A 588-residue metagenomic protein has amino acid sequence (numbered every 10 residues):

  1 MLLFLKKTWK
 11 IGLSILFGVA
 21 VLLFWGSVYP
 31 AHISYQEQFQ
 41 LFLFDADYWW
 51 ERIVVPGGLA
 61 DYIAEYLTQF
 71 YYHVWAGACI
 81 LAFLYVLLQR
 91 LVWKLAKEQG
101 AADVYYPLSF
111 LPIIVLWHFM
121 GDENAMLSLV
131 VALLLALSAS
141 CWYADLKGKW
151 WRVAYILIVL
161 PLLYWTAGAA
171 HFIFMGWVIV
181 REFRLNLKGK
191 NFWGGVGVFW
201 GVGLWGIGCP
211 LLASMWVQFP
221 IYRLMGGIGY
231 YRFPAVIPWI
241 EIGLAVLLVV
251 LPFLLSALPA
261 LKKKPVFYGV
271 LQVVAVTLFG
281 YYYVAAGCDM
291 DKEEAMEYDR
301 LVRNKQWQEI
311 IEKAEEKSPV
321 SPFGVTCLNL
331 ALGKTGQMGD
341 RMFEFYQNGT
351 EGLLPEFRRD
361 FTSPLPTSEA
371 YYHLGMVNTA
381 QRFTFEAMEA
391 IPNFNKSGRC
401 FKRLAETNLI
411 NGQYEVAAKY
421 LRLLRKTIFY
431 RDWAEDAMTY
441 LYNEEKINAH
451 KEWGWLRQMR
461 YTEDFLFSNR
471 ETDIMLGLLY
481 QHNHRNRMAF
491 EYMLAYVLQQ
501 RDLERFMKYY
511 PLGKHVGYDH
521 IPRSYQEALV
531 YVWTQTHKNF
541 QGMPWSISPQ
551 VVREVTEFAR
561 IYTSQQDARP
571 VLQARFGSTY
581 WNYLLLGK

Functional and structural regions predicted by a protein language model:
M1-F17, G100-Y105: N-terminal membrane topogenic signal
K10-S34, L204-P210, L278-Y281: Transmembrane signal-anchor helices characteristic of membrane glycosylation enzymes that use polyprenol
L23-L84: Membrane-interface coil-to-helix junctions
Y35-Q38, I53-G57, L81, A102-W151 (+4 more regions): Membrane-interface micro-motifs in multi-pass membrane enzymes
Y106-F110, D145-L160, G189-W200: Short hydrophobic alpha-helices at membrane interfaces in multi-pass membrane enzymes
F192-A260: Membrane-embedded alpha-helical segments of integral membrane proteins
K263-D289: Internal/C-terminal transmembrane anchor helices
Y282-N469, G477-D502: Soluble catalytic regions of membrane-associated enzymes that act on cell-envelope and secretory-pathway components
